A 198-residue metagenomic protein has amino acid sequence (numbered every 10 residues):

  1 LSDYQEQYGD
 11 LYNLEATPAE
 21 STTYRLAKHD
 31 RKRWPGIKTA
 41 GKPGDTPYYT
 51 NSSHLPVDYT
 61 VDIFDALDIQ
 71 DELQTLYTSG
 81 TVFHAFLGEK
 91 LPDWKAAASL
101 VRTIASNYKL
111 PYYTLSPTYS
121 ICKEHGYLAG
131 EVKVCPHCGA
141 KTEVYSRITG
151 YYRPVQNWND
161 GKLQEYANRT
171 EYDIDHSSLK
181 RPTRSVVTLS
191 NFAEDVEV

Functional and structural regions predicted by a protein language model:
L1-V198: Long, C-terminal-biased catalytic regions of enzyme "large/alpha" subunits
